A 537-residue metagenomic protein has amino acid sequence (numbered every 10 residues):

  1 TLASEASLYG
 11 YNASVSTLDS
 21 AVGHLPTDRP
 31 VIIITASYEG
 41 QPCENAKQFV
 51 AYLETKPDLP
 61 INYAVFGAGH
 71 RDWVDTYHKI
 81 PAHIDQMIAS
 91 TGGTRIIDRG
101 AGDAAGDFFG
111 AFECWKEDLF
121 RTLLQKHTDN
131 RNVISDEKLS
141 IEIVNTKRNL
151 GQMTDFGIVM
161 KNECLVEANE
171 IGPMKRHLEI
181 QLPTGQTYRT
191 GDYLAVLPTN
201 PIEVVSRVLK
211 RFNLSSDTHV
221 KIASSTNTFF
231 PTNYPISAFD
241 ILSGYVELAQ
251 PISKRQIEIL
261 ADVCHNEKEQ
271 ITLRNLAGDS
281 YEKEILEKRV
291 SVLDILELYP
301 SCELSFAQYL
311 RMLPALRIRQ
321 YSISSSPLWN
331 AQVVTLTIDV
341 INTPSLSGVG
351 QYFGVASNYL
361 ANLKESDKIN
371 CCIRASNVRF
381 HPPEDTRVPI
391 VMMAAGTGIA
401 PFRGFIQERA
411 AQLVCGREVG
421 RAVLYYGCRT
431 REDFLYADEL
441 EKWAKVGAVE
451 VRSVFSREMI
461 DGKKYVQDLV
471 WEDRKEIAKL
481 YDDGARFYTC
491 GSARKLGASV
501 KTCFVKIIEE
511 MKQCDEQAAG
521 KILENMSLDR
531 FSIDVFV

Functional and structural regions predicted by a protein language model:
T1-V537: FNR-like FAD-binding dehydrogenase module
